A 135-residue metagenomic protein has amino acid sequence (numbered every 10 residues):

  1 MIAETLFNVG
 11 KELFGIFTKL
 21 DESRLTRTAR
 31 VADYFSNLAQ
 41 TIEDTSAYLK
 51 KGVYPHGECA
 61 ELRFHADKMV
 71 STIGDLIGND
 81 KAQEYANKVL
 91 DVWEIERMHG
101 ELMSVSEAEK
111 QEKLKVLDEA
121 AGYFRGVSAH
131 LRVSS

Functional and structural regions predicted by a protein language model:
M1-L25: Short, cationic, amphipathic peptide segments
I2, P55, S106-E109: A diffuse structural propensity rather than consistent per-protein peaks
K11, T18, E43-K50, S71-G74 (+2 more regions): Alpha-helical repeat scaffolds in large eukaryotic proteins
I16-K68: Amphipathic, membrane-active segments
D33, C59-F64, A86-N87, Q111-D118: Short, charged, amphipathic alpha-helical segments
T45-H56, L76, D80-Q83, N87 (+1 more regions): Hydrophobic stripe of amphipathic alpha-helices that form coiled-coil interfaces
M69-L114: Long, amphipathic, charge-rich alpha-helical segments that form helical bundles/coiled-coils
L102-S135: C-terminal amphipathic alpha-helix
